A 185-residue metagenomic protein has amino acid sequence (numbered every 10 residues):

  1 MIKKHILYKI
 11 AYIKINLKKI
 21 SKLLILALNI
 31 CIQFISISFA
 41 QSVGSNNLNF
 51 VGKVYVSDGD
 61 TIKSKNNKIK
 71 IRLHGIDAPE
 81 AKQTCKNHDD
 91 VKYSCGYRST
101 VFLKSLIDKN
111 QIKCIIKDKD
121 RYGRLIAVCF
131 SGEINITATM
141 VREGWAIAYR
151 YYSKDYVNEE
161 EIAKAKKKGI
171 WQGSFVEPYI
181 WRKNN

Functional and structural regions predicted by a protein language model:
I2-I25, C31-N185: Small beta-barrel nucleic-acid-binding modules, primarily SNase/OB-fold domains and secondarily Tudor-like barrels
